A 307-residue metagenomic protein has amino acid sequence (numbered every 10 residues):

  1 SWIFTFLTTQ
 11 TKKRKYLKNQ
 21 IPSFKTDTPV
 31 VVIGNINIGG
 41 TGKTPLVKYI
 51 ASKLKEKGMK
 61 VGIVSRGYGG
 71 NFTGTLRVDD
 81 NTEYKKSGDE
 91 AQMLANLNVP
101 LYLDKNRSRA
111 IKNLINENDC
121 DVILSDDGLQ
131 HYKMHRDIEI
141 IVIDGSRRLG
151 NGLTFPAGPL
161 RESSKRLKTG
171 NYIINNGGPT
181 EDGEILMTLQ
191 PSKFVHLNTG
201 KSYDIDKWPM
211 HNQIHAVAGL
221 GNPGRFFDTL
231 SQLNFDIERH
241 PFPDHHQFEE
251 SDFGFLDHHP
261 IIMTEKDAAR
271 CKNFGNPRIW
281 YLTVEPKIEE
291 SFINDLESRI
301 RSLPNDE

Functional and structural regions predicted by a protein language model:
S1-T28, H245-D252, P260: N-terminal leader/targeting and accessory segments in enzymes
I3, T44, L94, D126 (+3 more regions): Residue-level signal for inorganic ion chemistry
K12-D80: Walker A (P-loop) phosphate-binding motif
M59, N118-D121, R136, H211 (+1 more regions): Short, high-confidence coil segments that cap the C-terminus of an alpha-helix and link into the following beta-strand
G62-V64, I141, Q213-V217: Conserved beta-strand elements of the Class I
Y68-G183: Phosphate/Mg2+-binding loops and adjacent switch elements in nucleotide/diphosphate-handling enzyme cores
R148-I262: C-terminal accessory "lid"/substrate-recognition subdomains
P243-Q247, R278-P304: Short, flexible loop segments at boundaries between secondary-structure elements
